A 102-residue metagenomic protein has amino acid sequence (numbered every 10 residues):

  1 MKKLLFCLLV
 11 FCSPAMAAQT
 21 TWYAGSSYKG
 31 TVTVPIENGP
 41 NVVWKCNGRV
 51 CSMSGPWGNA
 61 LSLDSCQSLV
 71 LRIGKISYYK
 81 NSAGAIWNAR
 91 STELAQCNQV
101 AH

Functional and structural regions predicted by a protein language model:
L4-L5, A18, H102: Serine/threonine-biased, Pro/acidic-interspersed low-complexity stretches characteristic of secreted/cell-surface
L4-S13: Sec-dependent N-terminal signal peptides
S13-Q19: Sec/Tat signal peptide C-region and signal peptidase I cleavage site
T20-V100: Post-signal/leader-peptide non-cytosolic segments of secretory proteins
